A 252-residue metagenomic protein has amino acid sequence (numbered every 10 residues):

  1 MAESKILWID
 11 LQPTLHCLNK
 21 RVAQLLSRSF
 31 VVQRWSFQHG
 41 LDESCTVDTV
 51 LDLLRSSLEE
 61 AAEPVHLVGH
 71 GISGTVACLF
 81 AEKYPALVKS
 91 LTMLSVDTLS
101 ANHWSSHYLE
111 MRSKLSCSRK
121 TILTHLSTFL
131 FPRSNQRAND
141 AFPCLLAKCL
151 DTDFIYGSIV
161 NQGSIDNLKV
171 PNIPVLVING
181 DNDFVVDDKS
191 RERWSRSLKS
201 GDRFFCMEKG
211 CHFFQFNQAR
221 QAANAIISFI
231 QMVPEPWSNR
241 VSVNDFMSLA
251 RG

Functional and structural regions predicted by a protein language model:
M1-S44: Conserved HGGG/HGGXW glycine-rich cap/lid loop of the alpha/beta-hydrolase fold
Q33, D48-V65: Conserved acidic catalytic loop of the alpha/beta-hydrolase fold
G69-A77: Gly/Ala-rich beta-loop-alpha elbow adjacent to hydrolase catalytic centers
E82-K83, L87-S118, N161, V241-V243: Flexible "cap/lid" loop of the alpha/beta hydrolase fold
N102-W104, R119-K169: Conserved alpha/beta-hydrolase catalytic His-Asp/Glu region
P171, V177-N179, D183: Short beta-strand/loop motif that positions the catalytic acidic residue of the alpha/beta-hydrolase fold
F184-S190: Conserved alpha/beta-hydrolase "acid-adjacent" motif
F204, G210-A223: Catalytic histidine-centered segment of alpha/beta-hydrolase-like enzymes
